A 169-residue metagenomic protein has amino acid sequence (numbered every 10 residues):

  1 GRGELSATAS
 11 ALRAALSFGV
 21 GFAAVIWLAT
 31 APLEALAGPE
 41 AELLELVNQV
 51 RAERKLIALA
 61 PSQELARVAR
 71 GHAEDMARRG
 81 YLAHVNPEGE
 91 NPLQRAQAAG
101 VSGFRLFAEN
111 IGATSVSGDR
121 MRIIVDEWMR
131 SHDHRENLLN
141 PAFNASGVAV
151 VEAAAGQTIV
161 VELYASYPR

Functional and structural regions predicted by a protein language model:
G1-A15: N-terminal secretory signal peptides that target proteins for export/translocation
A15-A31: Bacterial N-terminal signal peptides
L36-A96, P141, A145-S146: Short, well-ordered surface patches within globular domains
V50, E64, L163-R169: Mature exported/compartmentalized surface modules and terminal targeting/interaction regions
A52-L56, A77, V116, D133 (+1 more regions): A broad detector of the eukaryotic-type serine/threonine protein kinase catalytic domain
P92-P168: A well-ordered secondary-structure block
